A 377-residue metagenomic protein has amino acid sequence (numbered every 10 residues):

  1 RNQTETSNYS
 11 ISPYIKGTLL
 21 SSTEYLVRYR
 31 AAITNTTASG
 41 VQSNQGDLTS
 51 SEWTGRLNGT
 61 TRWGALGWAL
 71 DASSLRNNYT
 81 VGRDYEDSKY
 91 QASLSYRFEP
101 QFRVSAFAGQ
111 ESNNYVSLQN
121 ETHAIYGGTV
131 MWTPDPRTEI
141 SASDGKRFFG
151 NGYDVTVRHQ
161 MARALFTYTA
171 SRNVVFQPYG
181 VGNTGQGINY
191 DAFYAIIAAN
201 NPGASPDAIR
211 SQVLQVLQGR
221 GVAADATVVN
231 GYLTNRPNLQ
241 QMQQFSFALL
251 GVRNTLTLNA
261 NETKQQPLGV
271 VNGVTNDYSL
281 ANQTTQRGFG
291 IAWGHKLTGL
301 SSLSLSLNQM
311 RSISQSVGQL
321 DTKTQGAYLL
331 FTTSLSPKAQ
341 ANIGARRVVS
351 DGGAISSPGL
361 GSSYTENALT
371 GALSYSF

Functional and structural regions predicted by a protein language model:
R1-F377: Gram-negative and organellar
